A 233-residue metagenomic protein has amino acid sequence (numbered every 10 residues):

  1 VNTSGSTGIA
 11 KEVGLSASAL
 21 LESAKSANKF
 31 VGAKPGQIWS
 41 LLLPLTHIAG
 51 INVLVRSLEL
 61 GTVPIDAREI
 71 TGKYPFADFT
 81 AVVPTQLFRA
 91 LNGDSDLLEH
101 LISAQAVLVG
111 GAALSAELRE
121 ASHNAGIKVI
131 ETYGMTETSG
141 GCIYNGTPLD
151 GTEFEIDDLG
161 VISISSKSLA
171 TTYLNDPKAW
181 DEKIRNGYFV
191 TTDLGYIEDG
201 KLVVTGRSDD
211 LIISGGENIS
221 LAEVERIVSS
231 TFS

Functional and structural regions predicted by a protein language model:
V1-K25, G32: Conserved AMP-binding A3 loop
T3-S6, W39, L54, T80-A81 (+3 more regions): Conserved S/T- and glycine-rich ATP-binding loop of Class I adenylate-forming
S6, G111, G134, D193 (+1 more regions): Active-site glycine-centered loops adjacent to acidic/histidine catalytic or metal-binding residues that shape
L15-E22, I38-A90: AMP-binding/adenylate-forming
A33-Q37: Short helix-loop-beta connector
G93-N145: Gly/Ser/Thr-rich phosphate-binding loop
P148, D157-N186, R207, E217-I219: Conserved ATP/PPi-binding loop(s) of AMP-dependent carboxylate-activating enzymes
S166, L194-S233: AMP-binding/adenylate-forming catalytic core of the ANL superfamily
